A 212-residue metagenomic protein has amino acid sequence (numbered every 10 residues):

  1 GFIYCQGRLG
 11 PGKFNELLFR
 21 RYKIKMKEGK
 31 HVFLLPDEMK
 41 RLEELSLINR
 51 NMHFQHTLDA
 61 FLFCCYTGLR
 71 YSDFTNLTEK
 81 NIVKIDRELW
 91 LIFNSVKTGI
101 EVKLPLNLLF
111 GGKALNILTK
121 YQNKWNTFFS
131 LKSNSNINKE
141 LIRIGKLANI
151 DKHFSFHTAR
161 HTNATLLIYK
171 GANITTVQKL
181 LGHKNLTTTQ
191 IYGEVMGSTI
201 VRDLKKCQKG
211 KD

Functional and structural regions predicted by a protein language model:
G1-Q6, L18-R21, L106: Non-catalytic DNA-binding core/recognition domains of DNA-processing enzymes
P11-Y71: Basic, Lys/Arg- and aromatic-enriched nucleic-acid-binding interface segment
R20-R21, P36-E38, T67, N76-N116: Conserved tyrosine-mediated DNA breakage-rejoining catalytic core shared by Y-recombinases
E28-G29, V96-R143: C-terminal catalytic core of Y-nucleophile DNA break-rejoin enzymes
F33, S95-G99, N134, L181 (+1 more regions): Catalytic-site neighborhood detector that most strongly recognizes the C-terminal catalytic loop/helix of tyrosine
I48-N51, Q122-T127, L131, K139-K179: Short, basic (Lys/Arg/His-rich) helix/loop patches that form interaction surfaces in the mid-to-C-terminal regions
N81-E88, D151-K152, A172-I191, S198 (+1 more regions): Short, polar N-cap/turn motifs at the start of nucleic acid-interacting alpha helices
V102-L106, I117-K120, E194-D212: DNA/chromatin major-groove-contacting recognition/catalytic segments
